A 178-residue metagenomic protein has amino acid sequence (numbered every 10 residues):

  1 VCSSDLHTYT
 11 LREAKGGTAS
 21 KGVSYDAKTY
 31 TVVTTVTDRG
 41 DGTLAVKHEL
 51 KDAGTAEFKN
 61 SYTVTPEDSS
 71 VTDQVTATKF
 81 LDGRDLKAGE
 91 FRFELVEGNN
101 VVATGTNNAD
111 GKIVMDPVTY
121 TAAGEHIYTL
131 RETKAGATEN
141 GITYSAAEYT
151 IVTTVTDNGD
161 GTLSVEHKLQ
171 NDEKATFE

Functional and structural regions predicted by a protein language model:
V1-E178: Solvent-exposed loop/turn and edge beta-strand elements of beta-rich ligand-binding domains
